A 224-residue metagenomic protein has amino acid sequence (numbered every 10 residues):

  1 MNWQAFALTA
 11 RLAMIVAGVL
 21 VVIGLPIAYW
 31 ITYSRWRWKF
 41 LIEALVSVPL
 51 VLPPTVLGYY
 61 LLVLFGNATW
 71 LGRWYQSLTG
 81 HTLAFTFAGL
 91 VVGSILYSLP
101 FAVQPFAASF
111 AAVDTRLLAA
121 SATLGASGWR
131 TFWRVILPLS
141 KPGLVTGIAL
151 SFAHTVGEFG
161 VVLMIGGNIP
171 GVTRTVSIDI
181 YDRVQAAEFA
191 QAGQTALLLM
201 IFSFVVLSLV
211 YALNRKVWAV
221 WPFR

Functional and structural regions predicted by a protein language model:
M1-A5, I165-F204, S208: Interhelical loop and adjacent transmembrane-helix boundary motif in polytopic membrane transport permeases
N2-I31: Transmembrane alpha-helix signature in integral membrane proteins
G18, V103-F106, F110, D114 (+3 more regions): Transmembrane alpha-helices
I23, L45-P54, G80-A107, P138-P142 (+3 more regions): Faces of alpha-helical transmembrane segments in polytopic inner-membrane proteins
W30-L61, L118, K141: Cytoplasmic-entry segments and transmembrane alpha-helices of multi-pass inner-membrane transporters
W38, P100, A107-L118, A122-A126 (+1 more regions): C-terminal transmembrane helix and the adjacent membrane-cytosol boundary/short C-terminal tail of inner/organellar
G58-I95, I165-I169: Membrane-interfacial helix termini and adjacent extracytoplasmic/periplasmic loops of multi-pass transporters
G66-N67, G147-Y181: Non-cytoplasmic
